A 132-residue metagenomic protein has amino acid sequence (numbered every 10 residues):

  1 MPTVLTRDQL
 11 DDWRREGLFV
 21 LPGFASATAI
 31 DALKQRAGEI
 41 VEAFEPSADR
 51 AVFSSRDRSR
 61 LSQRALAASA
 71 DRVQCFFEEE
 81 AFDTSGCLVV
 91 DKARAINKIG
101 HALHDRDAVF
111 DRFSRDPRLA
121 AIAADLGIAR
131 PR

Functional and structural regions predicted by a protein language model:
M1-R14, P22-R132: Non-heme Fe(II)-dependent double-stranded beta-helix
